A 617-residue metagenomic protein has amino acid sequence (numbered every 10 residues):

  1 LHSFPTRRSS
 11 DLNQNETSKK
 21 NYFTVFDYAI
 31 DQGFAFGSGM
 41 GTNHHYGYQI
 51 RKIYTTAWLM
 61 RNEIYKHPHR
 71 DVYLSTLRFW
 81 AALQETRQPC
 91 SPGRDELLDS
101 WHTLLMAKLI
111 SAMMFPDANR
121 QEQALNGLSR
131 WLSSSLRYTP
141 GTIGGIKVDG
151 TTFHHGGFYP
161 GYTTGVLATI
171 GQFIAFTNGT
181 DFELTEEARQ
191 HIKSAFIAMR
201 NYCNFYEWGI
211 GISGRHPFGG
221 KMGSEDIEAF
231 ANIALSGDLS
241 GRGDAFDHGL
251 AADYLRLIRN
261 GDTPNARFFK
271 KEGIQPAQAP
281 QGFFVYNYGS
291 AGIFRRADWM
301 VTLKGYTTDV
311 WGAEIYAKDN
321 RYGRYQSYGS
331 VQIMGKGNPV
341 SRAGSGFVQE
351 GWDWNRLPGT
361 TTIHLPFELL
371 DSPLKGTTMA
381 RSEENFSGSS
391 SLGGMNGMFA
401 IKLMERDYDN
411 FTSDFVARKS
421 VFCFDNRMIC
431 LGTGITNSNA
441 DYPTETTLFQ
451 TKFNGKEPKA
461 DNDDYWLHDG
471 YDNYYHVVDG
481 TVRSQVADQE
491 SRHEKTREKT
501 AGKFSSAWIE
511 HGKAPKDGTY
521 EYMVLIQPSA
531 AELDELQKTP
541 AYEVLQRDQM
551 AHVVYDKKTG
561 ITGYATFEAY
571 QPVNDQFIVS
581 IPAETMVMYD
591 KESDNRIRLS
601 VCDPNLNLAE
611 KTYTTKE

Functional and structural regions predicted by a protein language model:
L1, R7-E225: Aromatic-lined, polymer-binding surfaces characteristic of secreted/periplasmic polysaccharide-degrading enzymes
H2-S3, T433: Beta-strand-rich, repetitive solenoid scaffolds
S3-S9, G359, F367: Generic low-complexity segments that are intrinsically disordered, proline-rich and/or Lys/Arg-biased
F173-R598, C602-A609: Extended polysaccharide-engagement surfaces of secreted carbohydrate-active enzymes
A609-K616: Beta-strand-rich binding/interaction modules
